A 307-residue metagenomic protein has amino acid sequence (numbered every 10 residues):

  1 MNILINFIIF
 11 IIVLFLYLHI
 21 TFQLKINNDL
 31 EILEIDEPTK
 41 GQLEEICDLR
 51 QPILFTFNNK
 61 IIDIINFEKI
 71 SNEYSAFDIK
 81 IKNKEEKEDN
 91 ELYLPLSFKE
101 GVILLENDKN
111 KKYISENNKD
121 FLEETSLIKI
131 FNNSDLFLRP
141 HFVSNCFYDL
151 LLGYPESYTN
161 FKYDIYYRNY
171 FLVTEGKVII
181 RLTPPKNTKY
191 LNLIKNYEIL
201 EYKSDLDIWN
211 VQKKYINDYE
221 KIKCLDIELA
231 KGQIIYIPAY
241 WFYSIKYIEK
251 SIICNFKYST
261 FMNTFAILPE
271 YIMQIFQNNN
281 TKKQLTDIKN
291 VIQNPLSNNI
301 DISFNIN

Functional and structural regions predicted by a protein language model:
M1-I234, F242-N307: N-terminal accessory scaffold of Fe(II)-dependent oxygenases
